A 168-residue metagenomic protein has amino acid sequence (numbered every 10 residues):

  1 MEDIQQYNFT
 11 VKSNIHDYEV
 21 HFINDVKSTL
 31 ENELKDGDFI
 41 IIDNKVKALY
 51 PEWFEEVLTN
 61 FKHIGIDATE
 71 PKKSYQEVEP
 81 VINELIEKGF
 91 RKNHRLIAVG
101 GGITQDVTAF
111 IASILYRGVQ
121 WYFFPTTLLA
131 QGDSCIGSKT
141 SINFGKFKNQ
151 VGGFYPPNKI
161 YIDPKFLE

Functional and structural regions predicted by a protein language model:
M1-R95: ATP/NTP phosphate-donor binding region
K12-N14, F110, Y116-E168: A glycine/threonine-rich phosphate-anchoring loop and its flanking beta-alpha core in nucleotide/phosphate-binding
D43, D106, D163: Acidic active-site catalytic centers that drive phospho-/nucleotidyl reactions and related ester hydrolyses
A48, D106, A130: Alpha-helical elements of the RecA-like P-loop NTPase motor core of helicases
F54, N60-F61, E84-L85, D106 (+2 more regions): Alpha-helix boundary/interfacial micro-motifs
G89, A112-S113: N-terminal cationic-hydrophobic initiation segments that often serve targeting/anchoring roles
V99-G101: Glycine-rich beta-strand-to-loop/alpha-helix junction loops that act as flexible
I103-F110: Short glycine/serine/threonine-rich phosphate/pyrophosphate-binding segments that cradle anionic phosphate groups
